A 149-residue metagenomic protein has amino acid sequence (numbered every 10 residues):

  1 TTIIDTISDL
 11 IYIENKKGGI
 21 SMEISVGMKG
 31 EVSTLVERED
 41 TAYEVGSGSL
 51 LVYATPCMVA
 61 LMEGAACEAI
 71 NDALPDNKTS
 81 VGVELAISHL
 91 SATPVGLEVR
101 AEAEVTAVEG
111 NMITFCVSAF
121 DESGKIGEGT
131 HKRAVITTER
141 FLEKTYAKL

Functional and structural regions predicted by a protein language model:
T1-S21: Short, Lys/Arg-enriched N-terminal segments with co-localized hydrophobic residues within the first ~10-30 amino acids
M22-Y53: Catalytic strand-loop segment that frames the active site of acyl-thioester-processing enzymes
L35-E37, K132-I136: Short beta-strand edge segments in extracellular beta-sheet folds
C67-R100: Hydrophobic beta-strand-centered segment that forms part of the acyl-chain substrate-binding groove
I87-E122: Hydrophobic beta-sheet segments that form the core/acyl-binding groove of ACP/CoA-dependent acyl-chain-processing
A134-L149: C-terminal output/interaction extensions
